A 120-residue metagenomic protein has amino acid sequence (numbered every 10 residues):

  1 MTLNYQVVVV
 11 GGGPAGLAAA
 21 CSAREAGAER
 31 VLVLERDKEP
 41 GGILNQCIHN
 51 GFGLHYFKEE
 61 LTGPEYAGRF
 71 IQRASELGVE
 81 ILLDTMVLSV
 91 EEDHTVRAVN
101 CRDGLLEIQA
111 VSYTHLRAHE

Functional and structural regions predicted by a protein language model:
M1-L3, L82: The identity of the second residue at the extreme N-terminus of proteins
L3-Y5, G12, A28-E29, L77 (+2 more regions): Short coil/turn connectors at secondary-structure junctions
Y5-R69, R73: Beta1-alpha1 glycine-rich phosphate/pyrophosphate-binding loop at the start of Rossmann-like nucleotide-binding domains
R24, V111-T114: Compositionally biased, intrinsically disordered low-complexity segments
R24-A28, M86, H119: Charged, amphipathic alpha-helical interaction segments
G42, I48, F52, E60-T62 (+4 more regions): Residues in flexible loops and secondary-structure boundaries
R69-S112: Feature captures the FAD/FMN-dependent oxidoreductase FAD-binding
T114-E120: Conserved small/polar residues in nucleotide/adenosyl-binding loops
